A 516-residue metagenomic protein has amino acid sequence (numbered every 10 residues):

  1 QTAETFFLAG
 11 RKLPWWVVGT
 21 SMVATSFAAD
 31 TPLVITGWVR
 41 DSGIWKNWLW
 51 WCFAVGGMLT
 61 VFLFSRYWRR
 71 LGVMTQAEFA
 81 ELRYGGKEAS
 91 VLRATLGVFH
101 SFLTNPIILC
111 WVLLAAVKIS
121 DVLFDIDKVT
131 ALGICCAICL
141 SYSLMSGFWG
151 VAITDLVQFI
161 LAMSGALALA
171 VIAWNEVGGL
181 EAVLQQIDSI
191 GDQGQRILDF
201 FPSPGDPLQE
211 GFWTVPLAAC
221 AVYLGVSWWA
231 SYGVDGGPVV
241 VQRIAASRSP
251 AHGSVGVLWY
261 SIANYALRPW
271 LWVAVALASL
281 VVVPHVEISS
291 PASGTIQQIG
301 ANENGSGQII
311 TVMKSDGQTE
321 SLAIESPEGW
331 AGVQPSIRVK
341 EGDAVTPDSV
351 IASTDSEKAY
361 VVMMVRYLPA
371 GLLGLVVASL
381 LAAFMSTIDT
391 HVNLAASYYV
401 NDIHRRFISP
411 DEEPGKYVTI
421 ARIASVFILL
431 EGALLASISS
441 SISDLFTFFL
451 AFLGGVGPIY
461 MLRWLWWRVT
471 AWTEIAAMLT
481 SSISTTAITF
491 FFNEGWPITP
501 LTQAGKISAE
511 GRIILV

Functional and structural regions predicted by a protein language model:
Q1-E328, E341-G342, T346-V516: Membrane-embedded helix-loop-helix hairpins and adjacent transmembrane boundary segments in multi-pass transporters
G332: Extracytosolic and intramembrane catalytic regions of membrane-associated proteins in envelope/secretory systems
